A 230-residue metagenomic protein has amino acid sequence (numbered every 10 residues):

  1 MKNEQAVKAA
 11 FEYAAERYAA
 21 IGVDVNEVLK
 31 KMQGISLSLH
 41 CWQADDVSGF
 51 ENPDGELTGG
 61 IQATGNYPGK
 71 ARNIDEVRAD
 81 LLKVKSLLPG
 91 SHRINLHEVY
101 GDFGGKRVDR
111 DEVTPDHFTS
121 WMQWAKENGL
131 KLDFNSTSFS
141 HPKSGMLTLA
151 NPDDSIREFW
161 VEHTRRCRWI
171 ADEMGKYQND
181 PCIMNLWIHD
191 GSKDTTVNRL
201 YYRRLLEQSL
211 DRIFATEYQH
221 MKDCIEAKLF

Functional and structural regions predicted by a protein language model:
M1-P152, W169: Alpha/beta catalytic barrel-like cores
D116-D133, T137-F230: Active-site acidic/histidine proton-transfer and metal-coordination neighborhood in alpha/beta enzyme cores
